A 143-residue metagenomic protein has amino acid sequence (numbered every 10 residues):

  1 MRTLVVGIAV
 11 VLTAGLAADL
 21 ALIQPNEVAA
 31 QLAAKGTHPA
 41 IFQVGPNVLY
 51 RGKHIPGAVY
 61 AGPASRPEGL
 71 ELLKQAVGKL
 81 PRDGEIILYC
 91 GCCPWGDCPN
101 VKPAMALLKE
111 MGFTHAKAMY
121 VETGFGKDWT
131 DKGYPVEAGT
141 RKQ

Functional and structural regions predicted by a protein language model:
L4-G52, Y134-Q143: Flexible, polar/low-complexity N-terminal or interdomain linker segments that lie immediately upstream of folded
G15-I23, R51-L88, C92-Q143: Rhodanese-like catalytic fold shared by cysteine-dependent sulfurtransferases and DSP/PTP-type phosphatases
